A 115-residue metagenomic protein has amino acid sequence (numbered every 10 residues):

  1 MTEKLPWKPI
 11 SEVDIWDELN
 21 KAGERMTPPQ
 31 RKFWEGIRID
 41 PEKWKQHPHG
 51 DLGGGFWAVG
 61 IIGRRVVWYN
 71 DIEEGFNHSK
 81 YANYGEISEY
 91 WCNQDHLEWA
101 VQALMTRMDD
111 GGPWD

Functional and structural regions predicted by a protein language model:
M1-Q46, Y84-D115: N-terminal non-globular leader segments, chiefly Sec-dependent signal peptides
E35-G75: Amphipathic, interaction-prone secondary-structure segments
R65-C92: Intrinsically disordered, low-complexity regulatory segments enriched in Ser/Thr/Pro and charged residues
